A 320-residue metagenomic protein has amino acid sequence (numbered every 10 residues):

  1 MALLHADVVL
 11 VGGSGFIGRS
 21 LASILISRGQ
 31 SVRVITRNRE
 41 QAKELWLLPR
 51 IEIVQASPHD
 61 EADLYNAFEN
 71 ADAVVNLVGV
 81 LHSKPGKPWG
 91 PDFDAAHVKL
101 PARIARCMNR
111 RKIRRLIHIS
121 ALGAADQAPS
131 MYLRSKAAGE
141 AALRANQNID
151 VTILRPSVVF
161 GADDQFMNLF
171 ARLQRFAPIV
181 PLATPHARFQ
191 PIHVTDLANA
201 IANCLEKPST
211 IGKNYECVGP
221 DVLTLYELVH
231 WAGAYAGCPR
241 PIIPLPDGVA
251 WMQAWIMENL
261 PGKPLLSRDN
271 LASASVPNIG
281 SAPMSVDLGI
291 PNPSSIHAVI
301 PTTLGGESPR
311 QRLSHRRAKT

Functional and structural regions predicted by a protein language model:
A2, N203-S267, G280-T320: Mid/C-terminal beta-alpha module of Rossmann-like enzyme folds, strongest in SDR-family dehydrogenases/epimerases
A2-R28: N-terminal Rossmann NAD(P)H-binding glycine-rich loop of SDR-like oxidoreductase domains
Q30-N38: Conserved glycine-rich Rossmann-like NAD(P)H-binding loop of the short-chain dehydrogenase/reductase
S31, V80, G90-L154: Conserved Rossmann-fold NAD(P)-dependent oxidoreductase catalytic core, especially the SDR/UDP-sugar
E40-R110, L122-D126: NAD(P)H-binding glycine-rich loop region in Rossmannoid oxidoreductase-like domains and their noncatalytic homologs
E44, K84, L169-V194, A234-Y235 (+1 more regions): Alpha-helical membrane-targeting segments
L100, Q165-F166, T184-E206, G212-E216: Substrate-positioning beta->alpha
A128-S130, T152-L169, L223: Flexible, glycine-rich beta-alpha linker
